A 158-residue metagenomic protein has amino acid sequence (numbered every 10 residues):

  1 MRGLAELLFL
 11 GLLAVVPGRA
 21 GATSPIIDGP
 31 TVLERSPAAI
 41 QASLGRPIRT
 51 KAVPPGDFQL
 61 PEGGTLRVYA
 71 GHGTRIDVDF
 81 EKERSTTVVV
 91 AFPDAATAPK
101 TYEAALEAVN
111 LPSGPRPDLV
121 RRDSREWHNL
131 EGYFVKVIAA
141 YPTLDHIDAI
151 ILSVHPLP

Functional and structural regions predicted by a protein language model:
M1-L4: Positively charged n-region of N-terminal signal peptides that target proteins for export
E6-V16: Bacterial N-terminal signal peptides
G18-A22: Sec/Tat signal peptide C-region and signal peptidase I cleavage site
S24-G29: Short, recurring structural edge motifs at helix starts
P37-P158: A cross-family detector of function-defining hotspots
